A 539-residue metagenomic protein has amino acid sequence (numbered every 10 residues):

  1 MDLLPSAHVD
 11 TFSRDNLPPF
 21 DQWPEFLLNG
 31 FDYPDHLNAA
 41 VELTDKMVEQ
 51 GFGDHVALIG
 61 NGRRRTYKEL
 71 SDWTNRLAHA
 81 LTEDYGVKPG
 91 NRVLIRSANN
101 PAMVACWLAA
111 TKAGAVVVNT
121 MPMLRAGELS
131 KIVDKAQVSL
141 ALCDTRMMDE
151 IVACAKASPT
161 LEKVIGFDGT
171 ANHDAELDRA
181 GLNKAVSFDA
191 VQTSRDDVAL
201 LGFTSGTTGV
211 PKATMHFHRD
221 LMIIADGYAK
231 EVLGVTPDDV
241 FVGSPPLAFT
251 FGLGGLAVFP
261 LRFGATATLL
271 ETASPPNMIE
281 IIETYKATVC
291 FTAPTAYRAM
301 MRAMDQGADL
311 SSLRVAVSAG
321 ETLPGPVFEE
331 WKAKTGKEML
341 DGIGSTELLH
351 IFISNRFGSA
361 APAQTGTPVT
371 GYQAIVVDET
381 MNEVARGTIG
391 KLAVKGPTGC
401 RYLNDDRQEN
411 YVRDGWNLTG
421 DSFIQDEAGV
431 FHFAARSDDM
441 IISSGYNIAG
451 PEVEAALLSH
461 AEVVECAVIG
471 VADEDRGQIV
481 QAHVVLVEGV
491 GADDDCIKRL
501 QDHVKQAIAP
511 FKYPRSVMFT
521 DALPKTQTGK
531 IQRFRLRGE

Functional and structural regions predicted by a protein language model:
M1-V9, L108, K112-R179, K286 (+1 more regions): Structural core segment of the AMP-binding/adenylate-forming
R63-R65, A80-G127, P246, N447: Conserved AMP-binding/adenylate-forming
T66-E69, Q192, A199-I223: Conserved AMP-binding A3 loop
G114, M222-V240, L247-T288, A303: Conserved AMP-binding/adenylation subdomain of ANL enzymes
L124, S130, A141-C143, C290 (+7 more regions): AMP-binding/adenylate-forming catalytic core of the ANL superfamily
G166, A171, N183-F203, V210 (+1 more regions): Conserved pre-ATP/AMP-binding loop-to-beta segment of ANL
A287-T292, M301-A361, Q373: Gly/Ser/Thr-rich phosphate-binding loop
T367-G371, N382-D414, Y446-I448: Conserved ATP/PPi-binding loop(s) of AMP-dependent carboxylate-activating enzymes
